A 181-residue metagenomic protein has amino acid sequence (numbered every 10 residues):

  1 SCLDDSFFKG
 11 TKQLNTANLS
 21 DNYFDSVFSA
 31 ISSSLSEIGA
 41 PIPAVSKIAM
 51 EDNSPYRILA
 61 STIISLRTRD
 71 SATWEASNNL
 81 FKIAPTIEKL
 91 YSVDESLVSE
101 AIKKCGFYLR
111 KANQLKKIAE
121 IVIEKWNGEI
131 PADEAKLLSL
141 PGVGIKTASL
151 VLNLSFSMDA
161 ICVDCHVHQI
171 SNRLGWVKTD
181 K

Functional and structural regions predicted by a protein language model:
S1-A132: N-terminal polyanion-binding entry modules of DNA glycosylases/AP lyases and select other DNA-binding proteins
L59-I64, L115, I130-V177: Catalytic DNA-binding helix-loop module of base-excision-repair DNA glycosylases/AP lyases
D180: Contiguous mid-protein beta-loop-alpha structural module that forms a pocket-lining wall or clamp of enzyme active
